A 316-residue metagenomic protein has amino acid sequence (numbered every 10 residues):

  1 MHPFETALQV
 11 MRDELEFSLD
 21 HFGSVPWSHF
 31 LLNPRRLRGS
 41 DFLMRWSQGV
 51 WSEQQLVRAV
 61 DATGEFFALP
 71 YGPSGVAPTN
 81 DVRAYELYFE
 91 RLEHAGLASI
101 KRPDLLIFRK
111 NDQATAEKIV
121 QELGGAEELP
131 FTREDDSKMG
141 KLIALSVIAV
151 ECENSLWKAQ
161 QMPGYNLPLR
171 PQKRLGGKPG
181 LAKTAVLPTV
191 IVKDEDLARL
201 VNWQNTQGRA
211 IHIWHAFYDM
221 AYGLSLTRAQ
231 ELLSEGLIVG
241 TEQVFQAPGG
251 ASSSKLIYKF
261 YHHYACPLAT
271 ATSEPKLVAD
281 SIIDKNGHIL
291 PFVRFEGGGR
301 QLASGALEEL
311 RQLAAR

Functional and structural regions predicted by a protein language model:
M1-H29, E134-K138, G164, P168-L187 (+1 more regions): Non-catalytic C-terminal interaction segments of nucleic acid-processing enzymes
M1-K101: Interdomain/boundary linker segments immediately adjacent to catalytic/signaling cores
L37, A84-E90, A126-E134, L181-A185 (+1 more regions): Short linear interaction motifs
Q48-S52, I191-D196: Soluble or luminal CAZymes and related metallo-dependent hydrolases
V60, P103-P130, D135-L187: Conserved catalytic cores of phosphodiester-cleaving nucleases, focusing on short active-site segments
A68-Y71, A149-E151, I211-F217: A structural signal for short, well-ordered beta-strand segments and their strand-loop junctions that often border
G75-A77, S155-W157, Y218-Y222: Short, solvent-exposed loop/turn segments at secondary-structure junctions
G96-S99, M139-I143, Q204: Short, charge-rich binding segments
